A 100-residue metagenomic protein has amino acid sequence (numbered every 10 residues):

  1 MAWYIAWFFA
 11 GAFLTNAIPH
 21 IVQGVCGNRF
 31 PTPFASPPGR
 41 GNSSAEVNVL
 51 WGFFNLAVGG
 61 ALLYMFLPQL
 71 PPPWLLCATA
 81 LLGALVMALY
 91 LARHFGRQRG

Functional and structural regions predicted by a protein language model:
A2-T15, T79-A84: Alpha-helical transmembrane segments
F13-N28: Transmembrane alpha-helix/helix-exit interface in multi-pass inner-membrane proteins
G24-G41: Cytosolic, membrane-interface loops and tails of multi-pass inner-membrane proteins
G27-T32, L67-P71, G96-G100: Transmembrane helix-loop junctions in multipass membrane proteins, especially transporters and channels
P37-W51: Juxtamembrane helix-loop boundaries in multi-pass membrane proteins
N48-L62: Core segments of transmembrane alpha-helices that mediate helix-helix packing or line hydrophobic substrate/ligand
G60-A78: Membrane-helix boundary connector in multi-pass membrane proteins
L75-G100: Alpha-helical transmembrane segments and their immediate juxtamembrane interface regions
